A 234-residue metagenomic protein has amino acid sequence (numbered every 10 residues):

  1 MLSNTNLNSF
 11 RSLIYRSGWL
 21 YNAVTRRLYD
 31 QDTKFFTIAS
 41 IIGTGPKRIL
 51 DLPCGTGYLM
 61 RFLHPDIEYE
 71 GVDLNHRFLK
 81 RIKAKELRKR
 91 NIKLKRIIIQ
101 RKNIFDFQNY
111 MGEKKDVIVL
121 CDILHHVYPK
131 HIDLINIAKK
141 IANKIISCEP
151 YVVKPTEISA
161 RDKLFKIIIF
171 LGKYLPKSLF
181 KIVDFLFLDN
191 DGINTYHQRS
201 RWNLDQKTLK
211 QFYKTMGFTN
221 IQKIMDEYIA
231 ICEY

Functional and structural regions predicted by a protein language model:
M1-W19: N-terminal, positively charged/glycine-rich alpha-helical extensions of SAM-dependent methyltransferases
L13-D32: Class I SAM-dependent methyltransferase Rossmann-like catalytic core, especially the SAM/SAH-binding loop
L28-G45: Conserved alpha-helix/loop element of class I SAM-dependent methyltransferases that forms part of the SAM/SAH-binding
P53-G55: Class I SAM-dependent methyltransferase "Motif I" SAM/SAH-binding loop
G57-Y58, F62-I97, R101-D106: Class I SAM-dependent methyltransferase SAM/SAH-binding core
V119: A conserved beta-strand element that flanks and buttresses the S-adenosyl-L-methionine
V127-A138: A short, conserved alpha-helix within the catalytic core of class I
C148-F212, I221: C-terminal alpha-helical "lid/dimerization" subdomain adjacent to the S-adenosyl-L-methionine
